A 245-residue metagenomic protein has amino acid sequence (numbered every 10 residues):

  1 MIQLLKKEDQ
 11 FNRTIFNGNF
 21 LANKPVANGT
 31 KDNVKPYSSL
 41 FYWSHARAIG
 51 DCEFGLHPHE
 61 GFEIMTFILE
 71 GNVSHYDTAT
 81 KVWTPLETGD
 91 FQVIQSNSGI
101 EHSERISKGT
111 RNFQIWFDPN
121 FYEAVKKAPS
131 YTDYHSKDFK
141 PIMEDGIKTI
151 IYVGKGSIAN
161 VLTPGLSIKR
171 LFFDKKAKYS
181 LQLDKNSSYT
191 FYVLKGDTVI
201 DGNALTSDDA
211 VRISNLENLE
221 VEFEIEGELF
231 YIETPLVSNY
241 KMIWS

Functional and structural regions predicted by a protein language model:
Q3-K31, F41-H59, L69-Y76, T80-W83 (+4 more regions): Conserved short histidine dyad/triad with adjacent acidic residue
H45, I64, F91-V93, N112-W116 (+3 more regions): Conserved hydrophobic/aromatic beta-strand scaffold that supports enzyme active sites
N72, K195-D197, E228: Structural motif
D77-Q95, D184, V199-F223: Short acidic-glycine-tyrosine-enriched beta hairpin
A79-E87, I106-S107, K127-D133: "Short basic amphipathic alpha-helical interaction patches in structured regions
S96-K126, S214-I243: Ligand-binding loop in jelly-roll beta-barrel domains
I100, T110-F191, K195-N203, S207: Conserved, well-structured core segments that form or line functional sites
